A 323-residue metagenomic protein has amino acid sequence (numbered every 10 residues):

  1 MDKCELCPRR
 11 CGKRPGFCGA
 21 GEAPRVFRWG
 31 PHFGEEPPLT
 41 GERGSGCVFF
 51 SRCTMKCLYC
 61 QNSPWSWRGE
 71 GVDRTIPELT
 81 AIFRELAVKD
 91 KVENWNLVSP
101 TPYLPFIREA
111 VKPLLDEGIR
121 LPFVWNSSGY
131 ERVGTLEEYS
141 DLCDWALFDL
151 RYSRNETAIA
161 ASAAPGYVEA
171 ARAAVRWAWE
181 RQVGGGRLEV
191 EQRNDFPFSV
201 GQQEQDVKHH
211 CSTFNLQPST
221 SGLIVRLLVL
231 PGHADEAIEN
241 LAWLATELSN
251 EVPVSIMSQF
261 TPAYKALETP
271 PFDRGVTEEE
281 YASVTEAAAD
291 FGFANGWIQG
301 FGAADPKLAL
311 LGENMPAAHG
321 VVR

Functional and structural regions predicted by a protein language model:
M1-P15, V183-F198, D206-K208, Q217-R323: Auxiliary Fe-S-binding modules of radical SAM enzymes
A20-D141, W145, R154-N155, N194: Conserved Radical SAM active-site core
G46, W95, F123-W125, A146-F148 (+3 more regions): Hydrophobic faces of well-ordered beta-strands that scaffold small-molecule active sites in alpha/beta enzyme cores
S66, L104, G129-R132, L150-V168 (+2 more regions): Conserved radical SAM core fold
K91-P113, I159-A160, G166, L223-A237: Conserved glycine-rich "GG(E/T)P / GGGxP" loop and the immediately following alpha-helix in the radical SAM core
S140-R154, E251-F260: Non-cysteine beta-strand/loop elements that form the S-adenosyl-L-methionine
A158-V190: Anionic-ligand binding region
